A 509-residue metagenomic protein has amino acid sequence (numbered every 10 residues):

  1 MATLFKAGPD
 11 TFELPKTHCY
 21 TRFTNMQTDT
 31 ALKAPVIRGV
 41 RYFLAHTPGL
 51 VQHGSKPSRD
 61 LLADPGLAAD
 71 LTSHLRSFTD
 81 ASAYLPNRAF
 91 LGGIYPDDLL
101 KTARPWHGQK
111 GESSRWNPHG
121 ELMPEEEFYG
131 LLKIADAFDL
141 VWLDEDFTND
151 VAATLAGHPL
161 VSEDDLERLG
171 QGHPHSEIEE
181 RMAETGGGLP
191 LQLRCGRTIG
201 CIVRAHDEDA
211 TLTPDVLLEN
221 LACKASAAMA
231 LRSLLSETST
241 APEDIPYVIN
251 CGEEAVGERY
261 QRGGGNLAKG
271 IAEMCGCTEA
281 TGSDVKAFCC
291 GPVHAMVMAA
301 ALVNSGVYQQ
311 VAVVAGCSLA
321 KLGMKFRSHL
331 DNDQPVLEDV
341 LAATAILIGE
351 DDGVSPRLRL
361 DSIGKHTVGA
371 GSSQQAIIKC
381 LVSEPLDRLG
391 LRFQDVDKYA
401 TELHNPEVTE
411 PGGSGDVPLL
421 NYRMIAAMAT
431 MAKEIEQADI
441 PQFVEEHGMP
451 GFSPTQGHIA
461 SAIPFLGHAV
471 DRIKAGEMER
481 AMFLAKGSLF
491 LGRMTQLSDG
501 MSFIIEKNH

Functional and structural regions predicted by a protein language model:
A2-L221, S328-F393, E446-G448, T495-H509: Condensing-enzyme catalytic core mediating Claisen C-C bond formation in acyl metabolism
I199-L218, E258-M298, L302-Q309, N421-P464: Conserved catalytic cysteine-centered active-site region of acyl-thioester-dependent Claisen-condensing enzymes
A222-S239, A268, M298, S373-L391 (+1 more regions): Short, well-ordered amphipathic alpha-helical segments that serve as non-catalytic structural scaffolds within diverse
C223-G282, K286-A287, R392-R423: Conserved beta-ketoacyl condensing-enzyme motif
R259-R262, H294-M298, L322-S328, E410-G413 (+1 more regions): Short acidic, glycine/serine/threonine-rich loops at helix termini
R262-C277, A301-S305, R327-P335, D416-L420 (+1 more regions): A glycine- and small-aliphatic-rich helix-loop capping segment at beta-alpha/alpha-beta transitions that lines
V311-C317, A481-K486: Short beta-strand segments
C317-S318, S362-V368, A400-E407, G487-S488: Glycine-rich beta-alpha junction loops
